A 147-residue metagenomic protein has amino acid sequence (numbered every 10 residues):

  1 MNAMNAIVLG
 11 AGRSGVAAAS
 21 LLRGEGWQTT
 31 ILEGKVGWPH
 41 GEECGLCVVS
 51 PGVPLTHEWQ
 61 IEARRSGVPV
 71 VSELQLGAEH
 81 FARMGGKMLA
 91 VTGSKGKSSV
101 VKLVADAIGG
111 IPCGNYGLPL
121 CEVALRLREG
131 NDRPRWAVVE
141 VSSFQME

Functional and structural regions predicted by a protein language model:
M1-M4, M84-G85: Short helix-loop-beta connector
N5, Q28, R135: Residues at the starts of beta-strands that form the adenosine-phosphate
A6-A18: Glycine-rich adenosine-cofactor-binding loop
I7, T30, I111: Conserved beta-strand positions in the Rossmann-like core of class I SAM-dependent methyltransferases
L9, V48-S50: Thr-Gly-centered strand-to-loop micro-motif
R23, W38-C44, P51, L55-E147: Phosphate-binding loop of NTP-binding sites
W27-G37: NAD(P)-binding Rossmann-fold cofactor-contacting core
